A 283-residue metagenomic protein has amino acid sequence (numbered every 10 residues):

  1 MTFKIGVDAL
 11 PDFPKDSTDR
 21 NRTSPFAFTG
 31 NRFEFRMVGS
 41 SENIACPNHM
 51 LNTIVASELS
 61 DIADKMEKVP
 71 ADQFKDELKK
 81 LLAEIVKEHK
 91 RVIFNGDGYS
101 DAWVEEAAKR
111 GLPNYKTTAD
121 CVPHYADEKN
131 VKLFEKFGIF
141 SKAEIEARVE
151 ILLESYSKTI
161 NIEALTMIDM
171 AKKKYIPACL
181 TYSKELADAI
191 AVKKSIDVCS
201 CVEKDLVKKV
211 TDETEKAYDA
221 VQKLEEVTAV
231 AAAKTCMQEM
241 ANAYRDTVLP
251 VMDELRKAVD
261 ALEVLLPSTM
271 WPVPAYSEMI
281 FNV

Functional and structural regions predicted by a protein language model:
M1-I151: Active-site capping/gating regions of soluble enzymes
K87-V283: C-terminal amphipathic alpha-helical interaction region
